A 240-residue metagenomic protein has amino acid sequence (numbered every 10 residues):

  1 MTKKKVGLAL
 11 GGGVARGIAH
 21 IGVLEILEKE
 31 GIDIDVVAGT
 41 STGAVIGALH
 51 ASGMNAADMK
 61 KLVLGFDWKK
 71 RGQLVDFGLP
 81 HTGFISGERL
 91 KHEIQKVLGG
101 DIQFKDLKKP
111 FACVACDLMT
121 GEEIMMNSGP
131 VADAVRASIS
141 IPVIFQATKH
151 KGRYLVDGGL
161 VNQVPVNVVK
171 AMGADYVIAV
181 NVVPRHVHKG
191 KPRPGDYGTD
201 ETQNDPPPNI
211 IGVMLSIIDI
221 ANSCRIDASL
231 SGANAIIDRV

Functional and structural regions predicted by a protein language model:
M1-V37: Helix-rich "cap/lid" substructures immediately adjacent to catalytic or cofactor-binding pockets
T2-V6, A56-E93, C116-P130, G159 (+1 more regions): Non-catalytic peripheral regions of patatin-like phospholipases
L10, L155-D157: Short hydrophobic beta-strand that contains or immediately precedes a catalytic carboxylate
G11, I34-S52: Catalytic nucleophile loop
A15, T42, L160: Active-site loop->helix "elbow" adjoining a glycine-rich segment at hydrolase catalytic centers
H20, G43-A44, N162: Catalytic nucleophile loop
Q95-L98, A134-A147, G158-V164: Active-site glycine-rich loop that binds ribose-phosphate moieties when present
L98-P110: A short alpha-helix-loop-beta-strand transition element characteristic of N-terminal alpha/beta dinucleotide-binding
